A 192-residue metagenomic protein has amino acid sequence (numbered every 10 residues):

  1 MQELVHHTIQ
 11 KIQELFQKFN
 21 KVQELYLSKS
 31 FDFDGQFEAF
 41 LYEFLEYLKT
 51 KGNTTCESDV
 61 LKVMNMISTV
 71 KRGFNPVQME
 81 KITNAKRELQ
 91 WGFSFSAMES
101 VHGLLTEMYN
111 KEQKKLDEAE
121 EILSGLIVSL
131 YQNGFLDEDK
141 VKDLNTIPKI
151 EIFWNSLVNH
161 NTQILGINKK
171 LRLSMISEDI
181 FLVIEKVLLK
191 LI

Functional and structural regions predicted by a protein language model:
Q2-T106, F153-H160: Charged interaction/catalytic cores of defense and host-pathogen modules
T8, D137, N145-T146, S174-I180: Alpha-helix initiation/capping motif
D32-D34, D59, D117, D137-D139 (+2 more regions): Acidic-enriched, low-complexity/disordered segments with a strong bias for Aspartate over Glutamate
V63, I67, D117-E120, K190: A sequence-level detector of short, solvent-exposed, charge-rich linear segments
V101, Q113-K114: Polyanion-binding surfaces on beta-sheet-dominated domains and ring/shell assemblies
M108-E112: Interdomain boundary/hinge segments at the C-termini of tandem beta-sandwich modules
K114-Q163: Charged/polar low-complexity intrinsically disordered segments, enriched in acidic residues
N159-I192: Extended, charged low-complexity segments that frequently continue into or abut oligomerization scaffolds
